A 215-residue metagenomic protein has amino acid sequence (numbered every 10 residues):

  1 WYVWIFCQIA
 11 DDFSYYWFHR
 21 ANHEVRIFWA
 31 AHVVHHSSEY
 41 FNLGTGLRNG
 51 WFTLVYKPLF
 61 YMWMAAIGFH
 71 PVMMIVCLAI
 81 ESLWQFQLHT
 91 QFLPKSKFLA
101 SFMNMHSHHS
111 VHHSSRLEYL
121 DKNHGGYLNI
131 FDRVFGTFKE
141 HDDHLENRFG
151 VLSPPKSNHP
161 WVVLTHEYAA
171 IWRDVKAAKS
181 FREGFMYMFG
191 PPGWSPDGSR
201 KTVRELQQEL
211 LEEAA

Functional and structural regions predicted by a protein language model:
W1-F149: Membrane-embedded catalytic scaffold of the fatty acid hydroxylase/desaturase
L145-A215: Cytosolic-facing loops and C-terminal tails of multi-pass membrane proteins
